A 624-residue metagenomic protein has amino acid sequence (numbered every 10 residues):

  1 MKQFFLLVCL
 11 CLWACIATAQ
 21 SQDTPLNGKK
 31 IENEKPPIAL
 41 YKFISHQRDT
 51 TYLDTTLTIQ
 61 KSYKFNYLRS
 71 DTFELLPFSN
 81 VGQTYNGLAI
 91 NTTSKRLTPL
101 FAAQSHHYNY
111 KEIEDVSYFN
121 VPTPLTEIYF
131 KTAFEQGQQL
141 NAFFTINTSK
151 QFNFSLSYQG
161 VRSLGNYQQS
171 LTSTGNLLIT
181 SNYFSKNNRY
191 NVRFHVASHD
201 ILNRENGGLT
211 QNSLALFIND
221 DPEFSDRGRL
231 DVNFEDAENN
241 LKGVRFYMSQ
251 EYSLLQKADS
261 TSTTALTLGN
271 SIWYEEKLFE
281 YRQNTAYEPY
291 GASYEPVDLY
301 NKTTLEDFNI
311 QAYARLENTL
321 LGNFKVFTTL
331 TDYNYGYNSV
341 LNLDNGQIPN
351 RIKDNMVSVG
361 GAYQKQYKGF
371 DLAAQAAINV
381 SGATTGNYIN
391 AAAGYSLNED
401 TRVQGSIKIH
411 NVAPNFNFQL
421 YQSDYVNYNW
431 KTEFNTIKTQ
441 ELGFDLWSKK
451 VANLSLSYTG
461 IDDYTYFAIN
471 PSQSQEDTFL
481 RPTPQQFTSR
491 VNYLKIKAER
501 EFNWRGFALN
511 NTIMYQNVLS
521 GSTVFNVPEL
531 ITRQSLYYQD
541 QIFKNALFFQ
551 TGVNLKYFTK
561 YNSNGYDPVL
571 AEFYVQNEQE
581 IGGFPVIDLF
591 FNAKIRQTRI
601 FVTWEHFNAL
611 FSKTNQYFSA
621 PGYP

Functional and structural regions predicted by a protein language model:
M1-L57, N203-L214, L610-Q616, A620: Cleavable N-terminal export/targeting peptides
Q3-F4, S21, V121-T123, N240-Q283 (+1 more regions): Exposed, low-structure sequence patches enriched in small/polar residues
P25-P122: Acidic, small-polar-rich N-terminal luminal/periplasmic segments of exported/outer-membrane proteins
A39-F43, D49-T50, T55, K131 (+5 more regions): Outer-membrane beta-barrel proteins
P99-F101, E112-Y118, P122-F144, G165: Short strand-turn segments of transmembrane beta-barrel domains in outer membranes, especially the first one or two
Q138-G160, Q169-L202, Q250: Transmembrane beta-barrel wall of Gram-negative outer-membrane proteins
L156, A292-Y294: Long, disordered, Ser/Thr/Pro-rich
N188-S249, K277-Y287, E295-L299, T303 (+1 more regions): Flexible loop and strand-edge segments within Gram-negative outer membrane beta-barrel domains
